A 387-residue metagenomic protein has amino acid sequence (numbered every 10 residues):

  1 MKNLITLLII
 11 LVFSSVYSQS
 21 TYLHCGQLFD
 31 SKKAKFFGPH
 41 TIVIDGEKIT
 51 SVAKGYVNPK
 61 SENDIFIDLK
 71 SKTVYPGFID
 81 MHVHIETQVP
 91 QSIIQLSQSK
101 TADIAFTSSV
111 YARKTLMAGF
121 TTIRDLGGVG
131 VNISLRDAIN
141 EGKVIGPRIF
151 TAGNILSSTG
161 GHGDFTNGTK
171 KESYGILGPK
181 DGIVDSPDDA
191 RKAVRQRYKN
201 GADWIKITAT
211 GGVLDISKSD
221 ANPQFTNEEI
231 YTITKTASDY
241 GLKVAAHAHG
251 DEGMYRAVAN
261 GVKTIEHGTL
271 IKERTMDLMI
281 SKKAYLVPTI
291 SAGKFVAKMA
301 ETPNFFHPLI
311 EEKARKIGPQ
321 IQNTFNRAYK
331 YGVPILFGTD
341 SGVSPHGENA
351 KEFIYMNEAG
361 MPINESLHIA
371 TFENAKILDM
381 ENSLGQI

Functional and structural regions predicted by a protein language model:
M1-S20: Bacterial Sec-dependent N-terminal signal peptides
L28, K32-Y75: Histidine-rich, glycine-flanked metal-binding segment
K72-E141, T159-T166, E228, E252 (+1 more regions): Metal-associated gating/positioning segment near the N- to mid-region
T87-D103, R113, T159-G178, V213-T226 (+1 more regions): Active-site gating loops and adjacent loop-to-helix segments of metal-dependent hydrolytic enzymes
V89-I93, G161-H162, D215-I216, M254-N260 (+4 more regions): Histidine/acidic-residue-rich catalytic or RNA/ligand-binding cores of hydrolases and nuclease-related proteins
S108-N132, I145-I155, A202-D215, K243 (+2 more regions): Divalent metal-dependent hydrolysis catalytic cores, especially in the metallo-beta-lactamase
D189-L286, R315-P334: Histidine/acidic residue-rich metal-binding segments in metalloenzymes
D239-K243, P308-L309, K316-I387: His/Asp/Glu-enriched, well-ordered alpha-helical/loop segment that forms or immediately abuts the divalent-metal
